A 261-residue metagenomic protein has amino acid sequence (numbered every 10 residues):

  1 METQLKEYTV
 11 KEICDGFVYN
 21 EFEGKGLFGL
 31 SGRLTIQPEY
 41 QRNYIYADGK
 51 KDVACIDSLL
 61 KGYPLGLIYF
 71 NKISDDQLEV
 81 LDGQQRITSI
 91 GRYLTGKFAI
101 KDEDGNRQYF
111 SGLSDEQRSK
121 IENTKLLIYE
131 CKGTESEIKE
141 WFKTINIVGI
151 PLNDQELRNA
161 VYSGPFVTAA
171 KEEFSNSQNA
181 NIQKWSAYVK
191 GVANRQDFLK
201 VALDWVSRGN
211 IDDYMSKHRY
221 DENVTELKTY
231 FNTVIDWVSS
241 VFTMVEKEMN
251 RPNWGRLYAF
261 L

Functional and structural regions predicted by a protein language model:
M1-L78, S89, T95-K101, L126-L127: N-terminal leader or domain-start segments enriched in small/polar residues
S31-R33, Q37, R107-F110, R118 (+1 more regions): Generic secondary-structure boundary/loop-capping signal
Y40, Y44, D48, D104 (+4 more regions): Solvent-exposed, flexible loop/coil residues
G49-V53, Q84, E135: Conserved structured core elements
I68-Q77, E103-D115, A160: Short, glycine/charge-rich beta-strand/loop segments that flank catalytic centers and engage negatively charged groups
F70, T95, Q117-L261: Solvent-exposed functional surfaces
V80-D82: Short hydrophobic beta-strand that contains or immediately precedes a catalytic carboxylate
Q85-L113: A broadly used, surface-exposed interaction patch
